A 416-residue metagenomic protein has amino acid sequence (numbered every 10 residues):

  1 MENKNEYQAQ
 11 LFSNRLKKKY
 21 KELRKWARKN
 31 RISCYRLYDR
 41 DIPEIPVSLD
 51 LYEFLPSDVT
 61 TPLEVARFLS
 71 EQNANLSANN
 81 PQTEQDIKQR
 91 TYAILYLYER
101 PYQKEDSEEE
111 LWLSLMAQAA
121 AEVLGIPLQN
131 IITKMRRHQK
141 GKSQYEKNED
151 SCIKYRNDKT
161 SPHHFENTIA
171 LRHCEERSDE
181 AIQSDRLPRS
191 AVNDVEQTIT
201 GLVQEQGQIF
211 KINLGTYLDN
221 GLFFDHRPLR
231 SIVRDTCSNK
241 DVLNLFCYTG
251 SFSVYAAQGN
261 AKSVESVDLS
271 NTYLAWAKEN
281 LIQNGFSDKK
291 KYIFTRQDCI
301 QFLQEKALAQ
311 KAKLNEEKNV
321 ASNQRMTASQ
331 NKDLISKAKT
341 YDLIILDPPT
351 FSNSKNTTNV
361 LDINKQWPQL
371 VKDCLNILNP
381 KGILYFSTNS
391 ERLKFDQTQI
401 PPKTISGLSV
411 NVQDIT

Functional and structural regions predicted by a protein language model:
M1, D58-K88, E149-T198, K313-K337: Intrinsic disorder/low-complexity segments
M1-R90: Non-catalytic accessory regions of SAM-dependent methyltransferases
P43, S48-E53, A66-N73, N80-T83 (+3 more regions): Non-catalytic substrate-recognition/targeting regions of SAM-dependent transferases
D235-L303: Conserved SAM/SAH cofactor-binding pocket of Class I
T272-T340: S-adenosyl-L-methionine
Y273, R296, R325-T327, Y341-D373: Mobile active-site "lid"/loop adjacent to the S-adenosyl-L-methionine
Q369, I383-T416: C-terminal catalytic and target-recognition region of SAM-dependent MTase-like enzymes, primarily methyltransferases
L378-N379: Helix-to-beta-strand junctions that scaffold the AdoMet/dcAdoMet cofactor pocket in Class I SAM-dependent enzymes
